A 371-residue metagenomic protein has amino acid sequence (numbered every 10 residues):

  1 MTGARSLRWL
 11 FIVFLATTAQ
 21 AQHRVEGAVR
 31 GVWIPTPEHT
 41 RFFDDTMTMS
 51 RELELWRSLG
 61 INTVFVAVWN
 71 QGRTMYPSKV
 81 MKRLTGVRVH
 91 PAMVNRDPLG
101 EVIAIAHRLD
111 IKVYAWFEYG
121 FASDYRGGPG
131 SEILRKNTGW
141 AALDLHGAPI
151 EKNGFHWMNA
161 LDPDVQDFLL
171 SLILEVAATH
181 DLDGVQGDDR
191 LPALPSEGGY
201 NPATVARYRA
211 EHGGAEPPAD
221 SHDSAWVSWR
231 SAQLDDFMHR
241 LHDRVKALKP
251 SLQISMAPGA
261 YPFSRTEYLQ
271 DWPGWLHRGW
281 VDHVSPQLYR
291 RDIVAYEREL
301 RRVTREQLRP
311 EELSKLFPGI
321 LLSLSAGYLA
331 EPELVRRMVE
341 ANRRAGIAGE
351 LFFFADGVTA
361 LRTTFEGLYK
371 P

Functional and structural regions predicted by a protein language model:
G27-P35, H39-F43, G120-E175, T179: Active-site-adjacent "subsite" loops/lids of carbohydrate-active enzymes
P35-F43, M81-N95, K152-D167, D223-Q233 (+2 more regions): The substrate-binding groove and active-site-proximal loops of carbohydrate-active enzymes, especially glycoside
T48-R73, A345-G349: Catalytic domains of carbohydrate-active enzymes, especially glycoside hydrolases
I61-V94: Aromatic-lined carbohydrate-binding/catalytic grooves of carbohydrate-active enzymes
Y76-R88, F121-E151, D189-P218: Aromatic- and acidic-residue-enriched segments that line the glycan-binding/catalytic groove of carbohydrate-active
Y114-E118, Q186-L194, W226-Y268, S314-S323: Aromatic-lined carbohydrate-recognition surfaces of secreted/lumenal glycan-active proteins
S123-Y125, Q253-S285, Y289-I293: Substrate-binding cleft/loops of secretory-pathway carbohydrate-active enzymes
D282-Y296, V303, E312-P371: Substrate-binding cleft of secreted/luminal carbohydrate-active enzymes
